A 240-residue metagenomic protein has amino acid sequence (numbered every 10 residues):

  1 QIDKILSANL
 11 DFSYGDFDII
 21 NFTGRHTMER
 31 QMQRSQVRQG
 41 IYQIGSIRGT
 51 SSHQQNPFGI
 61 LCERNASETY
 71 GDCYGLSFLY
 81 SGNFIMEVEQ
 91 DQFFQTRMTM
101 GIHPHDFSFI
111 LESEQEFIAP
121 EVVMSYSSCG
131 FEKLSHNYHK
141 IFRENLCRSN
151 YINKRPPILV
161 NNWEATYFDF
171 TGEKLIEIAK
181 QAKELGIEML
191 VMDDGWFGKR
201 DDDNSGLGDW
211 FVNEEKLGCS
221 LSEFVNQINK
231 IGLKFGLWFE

Functional and structural regions predicted by a protein language model:
Q1-Q90, H105-F107: Polysaccharide-binding surfaces and accessory modules of carbohydrate-active proteins
D11, V123, W196: Flexible, active-site-proximal loop/turn residues at the rims of small-molecule/cofactor binding pockets and catalytic
F58-F84, Y126-N150, I187-M192, L217-E240: Glycine-rich, aromatic-flanked loop segments that form ligand/cofactor-binding clefts across common enzyme folds
Y70, Q92, I152-K154: A short, polar/charged loop/turn motif at coil->beta-strand junctions and beta-hairpin connectors
C73, E116, P157: A residue-level signal for beta-strand positions that form part of recognition/binding surfaces within mature
Q92-L111: Short acidic, Pro/Gly- and aromatic-enriched capping/linker segments at domain boundaries
F109-S128: Short Pro-Gly-centered flexible turn/kink motifs
Y151-E240: Aromatic-lined carbohydrate-binding/catalytic grooves of carbohydrate-active enzymes
